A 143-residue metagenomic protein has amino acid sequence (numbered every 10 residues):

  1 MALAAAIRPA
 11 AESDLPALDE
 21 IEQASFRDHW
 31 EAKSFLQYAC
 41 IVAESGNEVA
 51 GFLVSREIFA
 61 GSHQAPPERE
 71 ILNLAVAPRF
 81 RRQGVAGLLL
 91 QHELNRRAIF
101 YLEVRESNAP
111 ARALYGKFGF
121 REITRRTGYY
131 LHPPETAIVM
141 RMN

Functional and structural regions predicted by a protein language model:
L3-A5, P9-R81, G87-R96: Acetyl-CoA-dependent GNAT
V49, E122-T124: Residue-level detector of beta-propeller blades
I58-S62, T124-Y129: A short, acidic/glycine-rich surface segment
L74-L88, R105-A113, K117-F118, E122: Conserved glycine-rich acetyl-CoA-binding loop
A98-F100, R121: Short acidic/polar active-site loop segments enriched in Thr and Asp
Y101, R105-A109, G128-N143: C-terminal "cap" of GNAT-fold acetyltransferases
